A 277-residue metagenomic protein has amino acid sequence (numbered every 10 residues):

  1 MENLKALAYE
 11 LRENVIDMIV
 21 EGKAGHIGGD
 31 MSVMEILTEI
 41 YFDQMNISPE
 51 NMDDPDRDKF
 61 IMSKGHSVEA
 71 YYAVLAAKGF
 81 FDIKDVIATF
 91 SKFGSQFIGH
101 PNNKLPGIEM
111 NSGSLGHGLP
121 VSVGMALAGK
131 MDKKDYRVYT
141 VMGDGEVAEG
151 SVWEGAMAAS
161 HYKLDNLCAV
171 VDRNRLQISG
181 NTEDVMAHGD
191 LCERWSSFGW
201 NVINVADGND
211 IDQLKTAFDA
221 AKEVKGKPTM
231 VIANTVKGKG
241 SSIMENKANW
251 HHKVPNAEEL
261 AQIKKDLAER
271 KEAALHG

Functional and structural regions predicted by a protein language model:
M1-L4, A8, R12, G29-M34 (+8 more regions): Generic structural signal for well-ordered, non-membrane alpha-helical segments in soluble metabolic enzymes
E2-A6, E21-G28, K59, A77: A short N-terminal beta->alpha junction/helix N-cap motif
A8-A24, D172-N174: N-terminal capping segment at the start of a domain
V15-M18, D30-H161: Cofactor-binding active-site loop characterized by glycine-rich and histidine/acidic residues
I61, C168, N204, M230-I232: Structured core elements
H66-S67, N174-R175, N234-G238: Glycine-rich beta-alpha junction loops
G107, N111-S114, L119-E223: Thiamine diphosphate
I211, K215-G277: Glycine/aspartate-rich loop-and-adjacent alpha/beta segment that forms the canonical ThDP
